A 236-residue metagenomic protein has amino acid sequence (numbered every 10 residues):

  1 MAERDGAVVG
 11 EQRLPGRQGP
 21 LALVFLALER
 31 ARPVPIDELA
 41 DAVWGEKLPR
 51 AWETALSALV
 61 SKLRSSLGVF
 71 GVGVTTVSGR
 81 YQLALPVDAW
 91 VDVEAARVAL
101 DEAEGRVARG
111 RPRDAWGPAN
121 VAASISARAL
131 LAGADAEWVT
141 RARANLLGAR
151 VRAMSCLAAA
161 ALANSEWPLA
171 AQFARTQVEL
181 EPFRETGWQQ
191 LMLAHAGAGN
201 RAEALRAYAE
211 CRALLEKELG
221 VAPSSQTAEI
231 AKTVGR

Functional and structural regions predicted by a protein language model:
M1-Q172, T176, E181, E203 (+1 more regions): Intrinsically disordered, low-complexity protein-interaction/activation regions
A153, A158-R236: Recognition helices and adjacent regulatory flanks at domain boundaries
